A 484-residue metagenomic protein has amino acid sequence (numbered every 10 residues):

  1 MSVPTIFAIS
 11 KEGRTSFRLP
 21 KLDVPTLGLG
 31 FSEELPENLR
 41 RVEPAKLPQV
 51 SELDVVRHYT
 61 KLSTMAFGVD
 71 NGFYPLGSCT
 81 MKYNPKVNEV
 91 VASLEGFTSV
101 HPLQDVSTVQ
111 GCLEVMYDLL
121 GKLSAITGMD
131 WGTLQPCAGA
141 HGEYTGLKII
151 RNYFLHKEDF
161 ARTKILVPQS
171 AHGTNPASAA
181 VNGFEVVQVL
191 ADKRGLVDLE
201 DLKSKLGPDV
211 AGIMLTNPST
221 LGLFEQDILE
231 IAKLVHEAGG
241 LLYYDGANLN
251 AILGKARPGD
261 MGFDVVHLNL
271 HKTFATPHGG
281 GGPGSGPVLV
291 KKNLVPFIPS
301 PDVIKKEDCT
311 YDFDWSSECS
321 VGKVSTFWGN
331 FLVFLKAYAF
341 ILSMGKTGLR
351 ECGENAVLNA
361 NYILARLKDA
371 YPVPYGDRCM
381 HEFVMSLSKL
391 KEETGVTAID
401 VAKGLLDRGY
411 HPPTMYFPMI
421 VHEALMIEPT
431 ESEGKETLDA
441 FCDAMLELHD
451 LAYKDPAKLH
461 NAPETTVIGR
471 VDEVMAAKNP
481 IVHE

Functional and structural regions predicted by a protein language model:
M1-W131, K148, A256, K306-F327 (+2 more regions): Non-catalytic terminal extensions of PLP-dependent enzymes
L76, A138, Y244: Single, functionally critical "micro-switch" positions that shape active/binding sites and transmembrane helices
G111-E114, H141-T310, C319, G395-V396 (+1 more regions): Conserved PLP-enzyme active-site core in the AAT-like
D130-P136, K164-V167: A short, small-residue-rich loop immediately preceding and capping a beta-strand
T133, V187-V189, P413: General small-molecule cofactor/ligand-binding pocket signal
P136, A191, L215-P218, M385-L387 (+1 more regions): Short glycine-centered, acidic/aromatic-flanked micro-motifs in structured strand/loop junctions that mark active-site
G142, G282, G329-K336, C379: Catalytic-loop motifs flanking and including active-site residues across diverse enzymes
